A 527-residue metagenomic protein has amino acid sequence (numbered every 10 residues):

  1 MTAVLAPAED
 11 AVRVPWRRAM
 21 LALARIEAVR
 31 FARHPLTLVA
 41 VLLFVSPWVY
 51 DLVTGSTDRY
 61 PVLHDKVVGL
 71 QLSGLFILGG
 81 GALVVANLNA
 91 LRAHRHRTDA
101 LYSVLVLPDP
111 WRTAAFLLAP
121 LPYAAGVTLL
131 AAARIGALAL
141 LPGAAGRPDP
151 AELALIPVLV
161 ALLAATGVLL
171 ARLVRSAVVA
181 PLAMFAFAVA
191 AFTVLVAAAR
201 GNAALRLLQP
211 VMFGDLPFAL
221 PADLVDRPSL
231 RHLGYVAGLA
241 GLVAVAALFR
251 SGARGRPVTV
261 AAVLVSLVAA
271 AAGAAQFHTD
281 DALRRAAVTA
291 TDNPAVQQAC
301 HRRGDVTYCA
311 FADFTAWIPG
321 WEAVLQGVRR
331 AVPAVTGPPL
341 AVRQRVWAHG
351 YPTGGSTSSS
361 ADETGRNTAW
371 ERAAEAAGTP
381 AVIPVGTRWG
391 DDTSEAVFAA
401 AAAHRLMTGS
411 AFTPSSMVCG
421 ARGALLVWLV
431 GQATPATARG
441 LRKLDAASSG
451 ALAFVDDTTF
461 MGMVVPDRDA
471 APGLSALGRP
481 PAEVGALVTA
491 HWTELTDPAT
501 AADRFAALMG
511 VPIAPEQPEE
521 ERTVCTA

Functional and structural regions predicted by a protein language model:
M1-A86, A93, V243-T259, L267-A282 (+5 more regions): Hydrophobic alpha-helical transmembrane segments
L38-V39, A177-F192: Pore- or pathway-lining transmembrane helices of multi-pass membrane proteins that form conduits for solutes/ions
V45-L52, L129-R134, F185-V196, S266-Q276: Aromatic-anchored segments of alpha-helical transmembrane domains
W48-G81, L88, L117-V178: Secretory targeting signals
A82, L162-T166, L170, G238-R250: Transmembrane alpha-helical segments
V85-Y123: Helix-loop-helix units of permease transmembrane domains in multi-pass membrane transporters, especially ABC
A124-L173, R345, G409-P498, D503: Alpha-helical transmembrane segments and their short interhelical loops
A188-S251: Membrane-embedded alpha-helical segments of integral membrane proteins
